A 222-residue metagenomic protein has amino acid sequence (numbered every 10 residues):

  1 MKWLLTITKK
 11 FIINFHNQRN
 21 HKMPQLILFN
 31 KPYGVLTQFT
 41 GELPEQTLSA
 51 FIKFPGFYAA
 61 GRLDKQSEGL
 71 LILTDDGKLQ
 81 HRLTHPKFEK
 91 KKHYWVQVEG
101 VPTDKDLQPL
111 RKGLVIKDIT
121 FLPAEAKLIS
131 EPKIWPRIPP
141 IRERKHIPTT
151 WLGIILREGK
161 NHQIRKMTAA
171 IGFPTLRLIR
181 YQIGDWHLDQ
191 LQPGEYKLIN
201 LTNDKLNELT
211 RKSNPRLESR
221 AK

Functional and structural regions predicted by a protein language model:
T6-T8: Short, low-complexity segments with poor structural confidence in diverse proteins
F11, F15-N214, K222: RNA pseudouridine synthases
